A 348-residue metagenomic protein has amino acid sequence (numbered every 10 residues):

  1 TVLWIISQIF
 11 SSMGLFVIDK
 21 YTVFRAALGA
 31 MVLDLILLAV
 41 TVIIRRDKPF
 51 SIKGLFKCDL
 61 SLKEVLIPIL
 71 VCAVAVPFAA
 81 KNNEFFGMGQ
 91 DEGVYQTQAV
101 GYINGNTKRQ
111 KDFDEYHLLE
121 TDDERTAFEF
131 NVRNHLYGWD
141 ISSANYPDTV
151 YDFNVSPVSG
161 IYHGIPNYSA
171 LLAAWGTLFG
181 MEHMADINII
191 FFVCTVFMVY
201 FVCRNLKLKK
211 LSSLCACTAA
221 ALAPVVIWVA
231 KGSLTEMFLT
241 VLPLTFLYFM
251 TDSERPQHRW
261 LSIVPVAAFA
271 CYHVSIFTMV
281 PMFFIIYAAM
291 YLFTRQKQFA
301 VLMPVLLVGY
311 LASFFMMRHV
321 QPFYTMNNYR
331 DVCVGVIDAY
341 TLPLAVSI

Functional and structural regions predicted by a protein language model:
T1-L62, F293-I348: Membrane-embedded, hydrophobic transmembrane alpha-helices
L37, H183-K207, T245: Transmembrane-helix motifs of polytopic, lipid-linked glycan transferases
N104-G176: Interfacial juxtamembrane loops and adjacent helix segments that form the catalytic/substrate-binding surfaces
M198-F201, F238-H258, P265, F283-Y287: Specific aromatic-rich, kink-prone transmembrane helix
V199-L222, T240-V241, R259-S262: Transmembrane-helix signature of polytopic, membrane-embedded enzymes that assemble or transfer cell-envelope glycans
K207, F246-L261, F269, Y291-K297: Membrane-interface transmembrane helices that cradle and orient dolichyl/undecaprenyl
A216-A221, Y248, V266-A270: Short helix- or helix-capping micro-motifs that position conserved polar/aromatic residues at function-defining sites
W228-F238: Short acidic/glycine- and proline-prone juxtamembrane loop motifs at membrane-interface regions of multi-pass membrane
